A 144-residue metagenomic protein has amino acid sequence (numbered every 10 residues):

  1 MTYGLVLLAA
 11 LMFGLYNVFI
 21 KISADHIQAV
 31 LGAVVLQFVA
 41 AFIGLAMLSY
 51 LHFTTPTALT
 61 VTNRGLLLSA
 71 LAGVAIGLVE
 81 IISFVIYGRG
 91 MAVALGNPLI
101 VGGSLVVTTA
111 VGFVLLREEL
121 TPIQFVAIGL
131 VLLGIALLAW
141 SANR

Functional and structural regions predicted by a protein language model:
M1-R144: Polytopic alpha-helical membrane proteins, predominantly small-molecule transporters/carriers
